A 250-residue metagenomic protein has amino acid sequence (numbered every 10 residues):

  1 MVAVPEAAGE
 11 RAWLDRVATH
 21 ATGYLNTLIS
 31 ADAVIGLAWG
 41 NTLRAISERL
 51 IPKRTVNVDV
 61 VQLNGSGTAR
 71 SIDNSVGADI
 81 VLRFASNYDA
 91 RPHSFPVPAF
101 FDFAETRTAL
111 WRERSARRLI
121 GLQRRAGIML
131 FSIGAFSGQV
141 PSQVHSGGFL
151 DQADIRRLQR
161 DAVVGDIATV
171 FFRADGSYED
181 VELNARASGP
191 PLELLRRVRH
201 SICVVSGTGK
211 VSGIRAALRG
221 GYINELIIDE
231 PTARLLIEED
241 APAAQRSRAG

Functional and structural regions predicted by a protein language model:
M1-G36, E48-V60, S66-V76, R248: HTH-adjacent hinge/linker in prokaryotic transcriptional regulators
V4, L37-T42, S206, E230: Glycine-rich beta-strand-to-loop/alpha-helix junction loops that act as flexible
E6-A8, A33-W39, T169-V181: Acidic/glycine-enriched edge-of-secondary-structure segments
R11-T22, R44, A116, G189 (+1 more regions): Short, well-ordered alpha-helical scaffold segments within catalytic/effector domains
A21, L25, I46, I214-A217 (+1 more regions): Buried hydrophobic packing segments
T42-T55, P141-Q152: Short Gly/Thr/Asp-enriched flexible loops that form oxyanion-binding sites at enzyme active sites
S66-G250: Conserved phosphate- and dinucleotide-binding cores of soluble alpha/beta proteins, encompassing both enzyme active
